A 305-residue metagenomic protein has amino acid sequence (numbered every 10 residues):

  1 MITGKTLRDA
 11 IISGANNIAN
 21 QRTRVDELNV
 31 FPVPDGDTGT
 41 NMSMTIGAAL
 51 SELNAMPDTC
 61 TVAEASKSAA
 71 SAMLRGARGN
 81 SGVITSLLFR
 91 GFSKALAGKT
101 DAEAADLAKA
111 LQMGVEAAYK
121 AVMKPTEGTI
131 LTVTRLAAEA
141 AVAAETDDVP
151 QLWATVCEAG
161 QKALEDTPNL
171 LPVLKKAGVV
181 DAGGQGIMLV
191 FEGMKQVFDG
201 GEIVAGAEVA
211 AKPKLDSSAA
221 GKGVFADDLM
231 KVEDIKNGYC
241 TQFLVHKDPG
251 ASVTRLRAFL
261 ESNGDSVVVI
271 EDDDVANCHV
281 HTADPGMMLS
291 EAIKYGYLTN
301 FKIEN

Functional and structural regions predicted by a protein language model:
M1-N305: N-terminal loops that bind phosphate or other acidic moieties and the adjacent beta-alpha structural core
